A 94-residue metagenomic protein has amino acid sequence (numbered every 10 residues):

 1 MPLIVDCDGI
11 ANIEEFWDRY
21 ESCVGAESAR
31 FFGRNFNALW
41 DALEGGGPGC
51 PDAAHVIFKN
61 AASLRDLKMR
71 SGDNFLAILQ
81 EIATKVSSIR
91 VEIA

Functional and structural regions predicted by a protein language model:
M1-A94: Positively charged, polar, low-complexity stretches
